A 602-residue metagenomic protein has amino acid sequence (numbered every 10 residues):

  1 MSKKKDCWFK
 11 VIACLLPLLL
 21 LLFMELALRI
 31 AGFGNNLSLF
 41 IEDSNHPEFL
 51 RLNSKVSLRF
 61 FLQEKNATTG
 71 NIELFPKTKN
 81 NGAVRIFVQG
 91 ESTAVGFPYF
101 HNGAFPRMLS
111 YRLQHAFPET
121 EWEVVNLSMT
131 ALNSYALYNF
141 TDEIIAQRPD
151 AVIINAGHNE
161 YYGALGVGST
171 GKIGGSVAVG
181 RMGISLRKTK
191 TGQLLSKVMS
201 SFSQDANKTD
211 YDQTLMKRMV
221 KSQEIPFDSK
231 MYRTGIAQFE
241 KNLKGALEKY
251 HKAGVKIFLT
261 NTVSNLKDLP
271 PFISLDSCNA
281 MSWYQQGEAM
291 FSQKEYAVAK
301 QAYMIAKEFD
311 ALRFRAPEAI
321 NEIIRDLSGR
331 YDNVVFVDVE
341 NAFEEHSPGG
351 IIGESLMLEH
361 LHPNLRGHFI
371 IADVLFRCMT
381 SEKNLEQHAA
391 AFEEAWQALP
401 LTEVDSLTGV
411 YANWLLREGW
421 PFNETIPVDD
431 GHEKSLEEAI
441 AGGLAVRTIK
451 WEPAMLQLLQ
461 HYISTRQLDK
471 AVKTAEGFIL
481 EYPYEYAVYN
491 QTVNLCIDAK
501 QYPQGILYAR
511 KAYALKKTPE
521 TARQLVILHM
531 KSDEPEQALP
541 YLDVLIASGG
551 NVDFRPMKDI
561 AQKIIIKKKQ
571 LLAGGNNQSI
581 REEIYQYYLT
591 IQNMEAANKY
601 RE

Functional and structural regions predicted by a protein language model:
G34-F117, H346: Membrane/wall-proximal cationic-aromatic binding patches
G103, H158-D326, A342-S347, I351-I352 (+2 more regions): Serine-dependent acyl-ester chemistry module
P149, S277, A311, I449 (+4 more regions): Short coil turns that delineate tetratricopeptide repeat
Y284-Q285, E318, P453-Q457, A487-N494 (+4 more regions): Alpha-solenoid helical repeat scaffolds
A306, G477-F478, K511-A512, V544-L545 (+1 more regions): Canonical positions in the second alpha-helix
